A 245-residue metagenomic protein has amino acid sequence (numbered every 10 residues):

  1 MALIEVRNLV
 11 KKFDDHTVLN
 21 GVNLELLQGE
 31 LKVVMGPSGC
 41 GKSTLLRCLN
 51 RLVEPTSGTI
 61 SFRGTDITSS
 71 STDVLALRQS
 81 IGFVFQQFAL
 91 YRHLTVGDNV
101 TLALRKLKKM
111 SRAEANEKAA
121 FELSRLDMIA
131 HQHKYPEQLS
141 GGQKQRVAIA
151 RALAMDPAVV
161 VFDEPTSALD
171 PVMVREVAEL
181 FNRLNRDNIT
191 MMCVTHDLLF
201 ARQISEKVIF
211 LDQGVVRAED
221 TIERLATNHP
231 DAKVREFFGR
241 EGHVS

Functional and structural regions predicted by a protein language model:
N50: Helix-to-loop junction immediately C-terminal to a conserved catalytic motif
D66, K108, R112-A130, E179: Conserved ABC ATPase "signature" region
I67-G82, R112-A113, R186, A226-H229: ABC ATPase NBD coupling module
Y135-L139, Q143: Conserved ABC ATPase signature
A154-A158: A short, proline-enriched helix->beta-strand linker immediately N-terminal to the Walker B motif in ABC-type P-loop
V160-D163: Catalytic Walker B motif of ABC-type/P-loop ATPase nucleotide-binding domains
